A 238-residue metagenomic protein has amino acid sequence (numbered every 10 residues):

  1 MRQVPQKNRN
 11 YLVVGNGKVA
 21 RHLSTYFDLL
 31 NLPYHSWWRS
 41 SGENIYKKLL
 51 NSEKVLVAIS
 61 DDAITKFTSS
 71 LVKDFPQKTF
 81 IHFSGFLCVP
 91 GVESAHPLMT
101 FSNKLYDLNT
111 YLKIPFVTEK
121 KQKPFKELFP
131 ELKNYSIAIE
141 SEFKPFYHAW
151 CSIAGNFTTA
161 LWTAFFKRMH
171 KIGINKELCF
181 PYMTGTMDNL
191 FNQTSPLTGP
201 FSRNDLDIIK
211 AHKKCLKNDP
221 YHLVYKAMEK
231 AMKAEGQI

Functional and structural regions predicted by a protein language model:
M1-K47: NAD(P)+-binding Rossmann beta1-loop-alpha1 motif at the extreme N-terminus of oxidoreductases
Y11, L32-H35, K78, V92 (+2 more regions): Hydrophobic anchor at the start of a short beta-strand that flanks the dinucleotide cofactor-binding loop
L12-V13, V57, T118: Hydrophobic Val/Ile/Leu positions in short beta-strands of Rossmann-like dinucleotide-binding domains
R21-T25, S40-D107: Rossmann-like NAD(P)(H) cofactor-binding subdomain of soluble oxidoreductases
L23-L30, K104-F191, A231-E235: Internal alpha-helical scaffold of NAD(P)-dependent oxidoreductase catalytic cores
T186-I238: Interdomain hinge/lid region at the active-site interface of Rossmann-like NAD(P)-dependent oxidoreductases
